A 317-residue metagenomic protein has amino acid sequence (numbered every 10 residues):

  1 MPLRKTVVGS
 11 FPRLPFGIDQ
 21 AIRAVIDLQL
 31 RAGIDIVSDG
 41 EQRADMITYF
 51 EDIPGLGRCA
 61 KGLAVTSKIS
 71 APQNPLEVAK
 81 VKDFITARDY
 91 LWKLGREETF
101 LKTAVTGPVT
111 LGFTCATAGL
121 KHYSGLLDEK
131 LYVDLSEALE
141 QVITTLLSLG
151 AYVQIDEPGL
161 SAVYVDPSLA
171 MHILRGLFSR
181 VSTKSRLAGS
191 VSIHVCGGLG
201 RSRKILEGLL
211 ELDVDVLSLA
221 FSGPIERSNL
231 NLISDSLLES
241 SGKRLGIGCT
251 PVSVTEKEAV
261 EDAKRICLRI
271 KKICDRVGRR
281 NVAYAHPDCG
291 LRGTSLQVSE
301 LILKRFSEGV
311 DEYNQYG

Functional and structural regions predicted by a protein language model:
M1-G317: Domain-level signal for soluble alpha/beta catalytic cores
